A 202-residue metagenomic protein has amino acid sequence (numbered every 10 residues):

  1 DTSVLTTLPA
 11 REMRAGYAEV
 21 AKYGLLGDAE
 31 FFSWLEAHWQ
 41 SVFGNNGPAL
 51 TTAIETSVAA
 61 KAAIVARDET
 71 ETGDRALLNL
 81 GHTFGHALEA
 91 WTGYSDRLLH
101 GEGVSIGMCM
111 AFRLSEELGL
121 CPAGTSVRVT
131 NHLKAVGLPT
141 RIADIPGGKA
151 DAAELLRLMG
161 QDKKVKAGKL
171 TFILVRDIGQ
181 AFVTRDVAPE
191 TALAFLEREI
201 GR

Functional and structural regions predicted by a protein language model:
D1-S41: A glycine/threonine-rich phosphate-anchoring loop and its flanking beta-alpha core in nucleotide/phosphate-binding
L5-T7, G85-H86, Q180-A181: Short, acidic Gly/Pro/Ser/Thr-rich loop/turn segments
E12, A18-A21, L120-R202: C-terminal charged capping/lid subdomain of soluble metabolic enzymes
S33-A153: Active-site segments that bind and position negatively charged phosphate/pyrophosphate groups
